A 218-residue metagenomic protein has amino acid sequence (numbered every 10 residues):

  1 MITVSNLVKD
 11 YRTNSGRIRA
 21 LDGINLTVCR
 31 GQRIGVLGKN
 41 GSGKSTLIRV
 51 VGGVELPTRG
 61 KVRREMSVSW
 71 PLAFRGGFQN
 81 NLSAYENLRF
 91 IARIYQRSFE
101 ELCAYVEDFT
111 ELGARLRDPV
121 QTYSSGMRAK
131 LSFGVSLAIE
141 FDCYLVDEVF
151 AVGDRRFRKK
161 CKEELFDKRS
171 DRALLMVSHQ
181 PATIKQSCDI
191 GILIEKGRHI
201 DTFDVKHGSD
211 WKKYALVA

Functional and structural regions predicted by a protein language model:
I2, R19-G23: Conserved structural motif at the start of ABC-family nucleotide-binding domains
V4-L7: Conserved catalytic Walker-motif region of ABC-type ATPase nucleotide-binding domains
K9, G23-V28: Conserved A-loop
D10, N14, S67, L72-R158 (+1 more regions): ABC-family P-loop ATPase nucleotide-binding domains
R30-G35, K39-R93: ABC ATPase nucleotide-binding domain signature region
E164-S178: Conserved catalytic loops of ABC-family nucleotide-binding domains
Q180-S187: Conserved H-loop
K196-A218: Conserved beta-strand-loop-alpha-helix hinge in the C-terminal portion of ABC ATPase nucleotide-binding domains
